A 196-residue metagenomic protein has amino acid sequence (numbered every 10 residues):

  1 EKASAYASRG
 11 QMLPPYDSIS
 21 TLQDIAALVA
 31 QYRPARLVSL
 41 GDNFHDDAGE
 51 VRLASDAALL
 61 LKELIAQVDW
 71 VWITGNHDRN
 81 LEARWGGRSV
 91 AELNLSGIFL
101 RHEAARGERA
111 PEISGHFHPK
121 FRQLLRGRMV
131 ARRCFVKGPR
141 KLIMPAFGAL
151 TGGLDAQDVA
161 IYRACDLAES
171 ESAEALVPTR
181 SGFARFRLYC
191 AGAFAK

Functional and structural regions predicted by a protein language model:
E1-L40, H45-K196: Extended recognition/assembly regions associated with phosphoester-bond processing machinery
